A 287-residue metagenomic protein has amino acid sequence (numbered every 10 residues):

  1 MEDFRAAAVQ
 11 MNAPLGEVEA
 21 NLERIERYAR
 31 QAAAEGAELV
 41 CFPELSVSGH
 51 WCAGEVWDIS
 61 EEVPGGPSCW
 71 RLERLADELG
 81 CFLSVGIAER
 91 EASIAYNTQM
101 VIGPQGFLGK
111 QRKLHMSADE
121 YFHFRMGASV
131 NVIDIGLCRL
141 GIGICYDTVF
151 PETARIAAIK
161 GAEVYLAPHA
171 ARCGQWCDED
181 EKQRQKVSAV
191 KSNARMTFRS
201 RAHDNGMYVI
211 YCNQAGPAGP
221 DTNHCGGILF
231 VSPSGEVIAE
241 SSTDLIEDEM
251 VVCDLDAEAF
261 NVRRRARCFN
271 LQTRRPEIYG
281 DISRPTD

Functional and structural regions predicted by a protein language model:
E2-A7: Extreme N-terminal starter segment of soluble prokaryotic enzymes
Q10-L15: Short polar catalytic/cofactor-binding loops
V18, E26-L108, R172-S200, D204-M207: Cys-nucleophile CN-hydrolase/nitrilase-fold catalytic domain and related Cys-dependent amidase chemistry that acts on
E61-P64, R74, R90-D180, Q185-M196 (+1 more regions): Active-site catalytic loop in hydrolytic enzyme cores
S68-F82, V149-D248: CN hydrolase (nitrilase-like) catalytic-core segments centered on the catalytic cysteine and neighboring Lys/Glu
V85-I87, T98-V101, N131, I228-F230 (+1 more regions): Short beta-strand scaffold segments in enzyme catalytic cores
H115-S117, T243-E247, E258: A short acidic/small-residue loop/turn micro-motif
E258-D287: A conserved C-terminal secondary-structure "cap"
